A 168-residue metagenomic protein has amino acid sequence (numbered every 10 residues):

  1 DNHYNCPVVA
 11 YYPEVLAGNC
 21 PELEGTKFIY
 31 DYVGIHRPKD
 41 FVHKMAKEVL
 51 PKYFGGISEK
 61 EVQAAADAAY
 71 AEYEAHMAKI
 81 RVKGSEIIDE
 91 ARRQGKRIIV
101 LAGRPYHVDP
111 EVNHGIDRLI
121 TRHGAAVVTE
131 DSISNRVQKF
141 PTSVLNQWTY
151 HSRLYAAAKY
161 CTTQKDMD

Functional and structural regions predicted by a protein language model:
D1-D168: An N-terminal assembly and electron-transfer interface module characteristic of large anaerobic redox and radical
